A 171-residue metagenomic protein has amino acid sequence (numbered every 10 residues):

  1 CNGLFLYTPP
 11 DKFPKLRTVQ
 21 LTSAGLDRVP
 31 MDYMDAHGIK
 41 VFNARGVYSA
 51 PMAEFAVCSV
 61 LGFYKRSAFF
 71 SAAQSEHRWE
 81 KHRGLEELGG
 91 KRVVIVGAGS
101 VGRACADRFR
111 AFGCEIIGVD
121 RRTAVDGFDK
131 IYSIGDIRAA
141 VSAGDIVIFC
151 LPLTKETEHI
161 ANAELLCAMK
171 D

Functional and structural regions predicted by a protein language model:
C1, F13-L16, G113, F128-D129 (+1 more regions): Short, well-ordered alpha-helix to beta-strand connector turns
C1-K40, C167: An N-terminal-biased, well-structured beta-alpha scaffold segment characteristic of Rossmann-like dinucleotide-binding
I39, A44-R92, D107: Phosphate-binding beta-alpha-beta segment of Rossmann-like dinucleotide-binding domains, i.e., the NAD(P)
A98-G99: Glycine-rich Rossmann-fold phosphate-binding loop(s) that bind the pyrophosphate of adenine dinucleotide cofactors
G102-R103: N-terminal Rossmann-fold NAD(P) dinucleotide-binding loop
A106-R110, K170: Surface-exposed amphipathic alpha-helices with a cationic face
I117: Conserved beta-strand positions in the Rossmann-like core of class I SAM-dependent methyltransferases
R122-D171: Rossmann-like adenosine-cofactor binding region
